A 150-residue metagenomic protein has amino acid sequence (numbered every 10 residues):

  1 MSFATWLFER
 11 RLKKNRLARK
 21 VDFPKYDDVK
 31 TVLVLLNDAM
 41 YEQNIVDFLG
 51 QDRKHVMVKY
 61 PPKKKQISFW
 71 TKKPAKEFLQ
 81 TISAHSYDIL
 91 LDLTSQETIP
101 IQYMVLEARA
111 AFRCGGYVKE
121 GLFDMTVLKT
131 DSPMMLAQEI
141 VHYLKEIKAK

Functional and structural regions predicted by a protein language model:
M1-V29: Short N-terminal or domain-adjacent regulatory/targeting segments
R16, I67-S86: Glycine-rich, highly charged phosphate/nucleotide-binding loops
K25-P62: Short, well-structured hydrophobic secondary-structure segments
D52, S83, V105-R109: Short, conserved loop/helix-junction motifs that constitute active-site signature segments in enzyme catalytic cores
K65-F69, G121-V127: Short, charged, surface-exposed secondary-structure boundary motifs
D88-L91: Structural motif
Q96, P100-E120: A short, gly/pro- and small-residue-rich
F123-K150: Active-site-proximal region of nucleotide-activated glycan assembly enzymes, centered on histidine/acidic-rich loops
